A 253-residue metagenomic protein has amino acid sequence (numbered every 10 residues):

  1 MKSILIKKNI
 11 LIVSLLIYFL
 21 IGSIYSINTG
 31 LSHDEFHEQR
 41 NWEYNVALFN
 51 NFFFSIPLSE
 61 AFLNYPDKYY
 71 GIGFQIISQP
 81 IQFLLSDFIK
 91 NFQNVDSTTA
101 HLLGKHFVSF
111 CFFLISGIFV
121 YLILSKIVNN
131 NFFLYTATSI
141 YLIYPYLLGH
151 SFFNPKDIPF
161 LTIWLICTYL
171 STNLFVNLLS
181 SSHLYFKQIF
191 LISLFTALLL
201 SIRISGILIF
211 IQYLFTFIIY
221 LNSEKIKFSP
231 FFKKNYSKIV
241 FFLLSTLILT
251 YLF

Functional and structural regions predicted by a protein language model:
K7-F36, E43-F54, E60, I143 (+3 more regions): Transmembrane signal-anchor helices characteristic of membrane glycosylation enzymes that use polyprenol
I12, F88-V95, I118-I143, T162 (+1 more regions): Transmembrane-helix signature of polytopic, membrane-embedded enzymes that assemble or transfer cell-envelope glycans
S32-H33, F152-F160: Short acidic/glycine- and proline-prone juxtamembrane loop motifs at membrane-interface regions of multi-pass membrane
F36-F74, P80-Q93: Extracytosolic helix-loop segments that constitute the early lumenal/periplasmic catalytic or substrate-binding loops
L103, F107-V128, I166-L170: Transmembrane-helix motifs of polytopic, lipid-linked glycan transferases
F119-I123, P159-S180, L191-T196: Specific aromatic-rich, kink-prone transmembrane helix
L134-L142, G149, Y169, T196 (+1 more regions): Short helix- or helix-capping micro-motifs that position conserved polar/aromatic residues at function-defining sites
Y169-S181, T196, I209-S245: Perimembrane helix-loop-helix junctions
